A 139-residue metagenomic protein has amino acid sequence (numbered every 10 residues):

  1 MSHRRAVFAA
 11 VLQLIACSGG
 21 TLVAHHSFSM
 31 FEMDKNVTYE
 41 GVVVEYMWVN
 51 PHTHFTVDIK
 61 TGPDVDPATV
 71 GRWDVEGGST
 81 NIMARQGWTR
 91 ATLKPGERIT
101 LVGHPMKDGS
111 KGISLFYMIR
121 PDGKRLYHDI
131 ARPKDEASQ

Functional and structural regions predicted by a protein language model:
M1-V11: Bacterial N-terminal signal peptides that target proteins for export
A9-T21: Bacterial N-terminal signal peptides
V23-V37: Short boundary/loop segments of OB/S1/cold-shock single-stranded nucleic-acid-binding domains
G41-V43, R98: Conserved hydrophobic positions within beta-strands
V49-G62: Short aromatic-glycine-enriched beta-strand elements
E76-R85: Short, structured beta-strand/loop micro-motifs enriched in basic residues and often containing a Trp
R85-T100: Short nucleic-acid-contacting surface segments enriched for D/E, G, S/T with interspersed K/R
M106-I130: OB-fold/S1-family single-stranded nucleic acid-binding modules
